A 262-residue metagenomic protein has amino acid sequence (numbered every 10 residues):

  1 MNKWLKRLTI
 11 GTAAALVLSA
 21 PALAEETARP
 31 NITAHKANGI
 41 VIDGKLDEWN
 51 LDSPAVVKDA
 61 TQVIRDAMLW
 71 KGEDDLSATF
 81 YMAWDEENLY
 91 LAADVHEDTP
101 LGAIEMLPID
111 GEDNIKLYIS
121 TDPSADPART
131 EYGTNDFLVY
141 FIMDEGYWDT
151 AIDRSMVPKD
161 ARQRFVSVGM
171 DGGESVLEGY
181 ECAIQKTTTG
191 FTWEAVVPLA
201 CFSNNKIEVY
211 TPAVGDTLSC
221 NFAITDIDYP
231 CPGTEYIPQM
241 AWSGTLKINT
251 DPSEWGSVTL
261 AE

Functional and structural regions predicted by a protein language model:
M1-I10: Bacterial N-terminal signal peptides that target proteins for export
I10-G11, V168: General helical structural elements
G11-S19: Bacterial N-terminal signal peptides
A20-A24: Sec/Tat signal peptide C-region and signal peptidase I cleavage site
E25-E262: Structural preference for beta-rich elements and adjacent junctions enriched in aromatics
